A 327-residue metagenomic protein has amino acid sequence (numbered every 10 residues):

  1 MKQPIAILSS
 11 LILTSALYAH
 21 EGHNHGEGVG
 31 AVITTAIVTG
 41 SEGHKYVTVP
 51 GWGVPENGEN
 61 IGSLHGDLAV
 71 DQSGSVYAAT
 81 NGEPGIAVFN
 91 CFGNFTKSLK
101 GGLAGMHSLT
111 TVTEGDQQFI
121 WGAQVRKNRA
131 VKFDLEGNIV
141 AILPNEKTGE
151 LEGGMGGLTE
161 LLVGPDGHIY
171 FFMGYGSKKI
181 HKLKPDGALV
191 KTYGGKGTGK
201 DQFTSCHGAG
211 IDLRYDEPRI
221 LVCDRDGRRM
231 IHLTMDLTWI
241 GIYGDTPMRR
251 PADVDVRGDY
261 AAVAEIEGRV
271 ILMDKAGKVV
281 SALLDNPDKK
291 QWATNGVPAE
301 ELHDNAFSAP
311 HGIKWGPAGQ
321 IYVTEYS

Functional and structural regions predicted by a protein language model:
T35-G62, N295-E300: A short helix->beta-strand "capping" segment at the edge of beta-propeller domains
V47-G53, T96-G101, V140-K147, V190-G195 (+2 more regions): Beta-propeller fold detector
G58-S73, G102-Q118, T148-H168, T198-R219 (+3 more regions): Beta-rich, blade/repeat-based domains predominating in secreted/periplasmic proteins but also intracellular
S75-A78, F119-W121, H168-F172, R219-V222 (+3 more regions): Conserved beta-propeller blade signature
N81, V125-K127, G174-G176, R214 (+3 more regions): Short loop/turn segments immediately following the C-termini of beta-strands
P84-I86, N128-V131, K178-I180, R228-M230 (+1 more regions): Structural signal for beta-propeller blades
F89-N94, D134-N138, K184-A188, T234-T238 (+1 more regions): Short loop/turn segments that connect beta-strands within beta-propeller blades
D216, C223, T246-D288, N295: Loop/turn-rich, solvent-exposed surfaces of beta-rich toroidal or solenoidal domains
